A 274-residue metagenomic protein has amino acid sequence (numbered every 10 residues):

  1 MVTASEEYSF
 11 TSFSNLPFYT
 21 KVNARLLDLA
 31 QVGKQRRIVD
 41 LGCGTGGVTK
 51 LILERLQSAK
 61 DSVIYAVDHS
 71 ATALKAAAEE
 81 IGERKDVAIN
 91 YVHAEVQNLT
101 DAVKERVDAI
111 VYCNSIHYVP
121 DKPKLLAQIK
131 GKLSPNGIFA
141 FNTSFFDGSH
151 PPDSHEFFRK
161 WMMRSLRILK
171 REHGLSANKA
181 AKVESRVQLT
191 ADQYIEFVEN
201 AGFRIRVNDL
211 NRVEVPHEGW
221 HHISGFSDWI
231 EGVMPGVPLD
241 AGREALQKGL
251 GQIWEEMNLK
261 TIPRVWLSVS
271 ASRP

Functional and structural regions predicted by a protein language model:
A4-S5, R204-K260: C-terminal helical/coil "lid" or tail adjacent to the Rossmann-like core of SAM-dependent
P17-K34, L51-E54: Conserved alpha-helix/loop element of class I SAM-dependent methyltransferases that forms part of the SAM/SAH-binding
V39-L41, T45-L99: Class I SAM-dependent methyltransferase SAM/SAH-binding core
D101-I110: A short acidic, Gly/Pro-enriched loop at the edge of an enzyme's catalytic core that lines a small-molecule cofactor
A109-K122, F145: A short SAM/SAH-binding and catalytic strip from SAM-dependent methyltransferases
P123-P135: A short glycine-rich, Lys/Arg-flanked "PGG" loop and its adjoining helix->strand segment in the class I
A140-K170: Conserved class I S-adenosyl-L-methionine
R186-A201: Short alpha-helix
